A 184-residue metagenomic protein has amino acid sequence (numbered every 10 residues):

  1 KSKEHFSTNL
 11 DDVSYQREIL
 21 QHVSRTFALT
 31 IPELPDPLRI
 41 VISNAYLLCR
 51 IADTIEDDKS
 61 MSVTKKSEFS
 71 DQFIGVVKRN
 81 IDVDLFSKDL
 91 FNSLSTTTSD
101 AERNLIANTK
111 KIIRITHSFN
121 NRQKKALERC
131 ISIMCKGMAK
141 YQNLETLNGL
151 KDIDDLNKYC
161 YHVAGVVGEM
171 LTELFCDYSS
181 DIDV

Functional and structural regions predicted by a protein language model:
K1-V184: Acidic catalytic motifs of isoprenoid enzymes
